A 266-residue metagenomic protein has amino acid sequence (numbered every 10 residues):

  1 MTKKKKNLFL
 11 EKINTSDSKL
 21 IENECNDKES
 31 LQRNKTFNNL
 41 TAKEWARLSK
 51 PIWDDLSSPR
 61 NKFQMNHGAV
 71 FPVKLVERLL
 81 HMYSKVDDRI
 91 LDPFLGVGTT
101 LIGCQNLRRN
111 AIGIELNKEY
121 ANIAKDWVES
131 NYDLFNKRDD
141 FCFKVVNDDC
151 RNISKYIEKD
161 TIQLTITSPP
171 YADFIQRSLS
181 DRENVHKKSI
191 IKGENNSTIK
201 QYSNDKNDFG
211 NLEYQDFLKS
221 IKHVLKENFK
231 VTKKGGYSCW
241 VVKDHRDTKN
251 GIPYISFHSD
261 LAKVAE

Functional and structural regions predicted by a protein language model:
T2-E266: Class I S-adenosyl-L-methionine-dependent methyltransferase catalytic core
